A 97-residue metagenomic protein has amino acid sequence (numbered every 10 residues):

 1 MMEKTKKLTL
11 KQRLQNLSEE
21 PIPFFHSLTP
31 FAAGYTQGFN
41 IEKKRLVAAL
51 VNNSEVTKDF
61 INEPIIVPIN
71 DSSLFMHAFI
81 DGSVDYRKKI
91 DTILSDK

Functional and structural regions predicted by a protein language model:
K4-K7: Polybasic, lysine-rich low-complexity intrinsically disordered segments
T9-I22, N40-L74: Amphipathic alpha-helical oligomerization segments
P30, G34, E42, L50 (+2 more regions): A broadly tuned "polar low-complexity/structure-edge" signature
P68-K97: Amphipathic alpha-helical binding modules
